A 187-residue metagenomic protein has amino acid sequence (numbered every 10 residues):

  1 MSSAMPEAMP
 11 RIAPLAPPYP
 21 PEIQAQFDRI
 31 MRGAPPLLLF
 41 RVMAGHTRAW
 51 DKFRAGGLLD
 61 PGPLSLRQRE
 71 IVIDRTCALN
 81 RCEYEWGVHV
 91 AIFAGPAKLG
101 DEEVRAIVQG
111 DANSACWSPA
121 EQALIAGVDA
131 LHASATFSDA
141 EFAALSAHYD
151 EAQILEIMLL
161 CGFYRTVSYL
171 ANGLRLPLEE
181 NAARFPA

Functional and structural regions predicted by a protein language model:
M1-A187: Hydrophobic alpha-helical segments
